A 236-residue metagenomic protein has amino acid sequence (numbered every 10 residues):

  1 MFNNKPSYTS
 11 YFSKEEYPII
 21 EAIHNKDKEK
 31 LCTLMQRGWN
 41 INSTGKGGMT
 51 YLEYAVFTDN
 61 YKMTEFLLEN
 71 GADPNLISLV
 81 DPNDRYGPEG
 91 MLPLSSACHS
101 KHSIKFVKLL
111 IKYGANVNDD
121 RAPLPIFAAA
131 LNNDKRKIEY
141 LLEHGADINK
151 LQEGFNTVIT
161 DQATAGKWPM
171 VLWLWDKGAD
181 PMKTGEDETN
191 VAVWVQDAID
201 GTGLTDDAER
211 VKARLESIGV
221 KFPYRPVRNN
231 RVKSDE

Functional and structural regions predicted by a protein language model:
M1-P18, Y113, H144, L172 (+1 more regions): Ankyrin-repeat-protein effector appendages
F2-G47: N-terminal segments that cap or nucleate solenoid repeat domains
S10-I20, T44-Y51, I77-S96, D119-A128 (+3 more regions): Ankyrin-repeat boundary/"N-cap" motif
I23, V56, C98-H99, A130 (+1 more regions): Specific position within ankyrin or ankyrin-like helical repeats
K26, D59, K101-H102, N133 (+1 more regions): Ankyrin-repeat intra-repeat helix-capping/turn positions
K30, K62-M63, H102-F106, R136-K137 (+2 more regions): Conserved ankyrin/ankyrin-like repeat signature
C32-N40, E65-D73, K108-N116, E139-I148 (+2 more regions): Ankyrin repeat domain, specifically the short helix-to-loop turn at the C-terminus of the second helix of each repeat
H99-V107, N116-T160: Eukaryotic tandem repeat interaction scaffolds
